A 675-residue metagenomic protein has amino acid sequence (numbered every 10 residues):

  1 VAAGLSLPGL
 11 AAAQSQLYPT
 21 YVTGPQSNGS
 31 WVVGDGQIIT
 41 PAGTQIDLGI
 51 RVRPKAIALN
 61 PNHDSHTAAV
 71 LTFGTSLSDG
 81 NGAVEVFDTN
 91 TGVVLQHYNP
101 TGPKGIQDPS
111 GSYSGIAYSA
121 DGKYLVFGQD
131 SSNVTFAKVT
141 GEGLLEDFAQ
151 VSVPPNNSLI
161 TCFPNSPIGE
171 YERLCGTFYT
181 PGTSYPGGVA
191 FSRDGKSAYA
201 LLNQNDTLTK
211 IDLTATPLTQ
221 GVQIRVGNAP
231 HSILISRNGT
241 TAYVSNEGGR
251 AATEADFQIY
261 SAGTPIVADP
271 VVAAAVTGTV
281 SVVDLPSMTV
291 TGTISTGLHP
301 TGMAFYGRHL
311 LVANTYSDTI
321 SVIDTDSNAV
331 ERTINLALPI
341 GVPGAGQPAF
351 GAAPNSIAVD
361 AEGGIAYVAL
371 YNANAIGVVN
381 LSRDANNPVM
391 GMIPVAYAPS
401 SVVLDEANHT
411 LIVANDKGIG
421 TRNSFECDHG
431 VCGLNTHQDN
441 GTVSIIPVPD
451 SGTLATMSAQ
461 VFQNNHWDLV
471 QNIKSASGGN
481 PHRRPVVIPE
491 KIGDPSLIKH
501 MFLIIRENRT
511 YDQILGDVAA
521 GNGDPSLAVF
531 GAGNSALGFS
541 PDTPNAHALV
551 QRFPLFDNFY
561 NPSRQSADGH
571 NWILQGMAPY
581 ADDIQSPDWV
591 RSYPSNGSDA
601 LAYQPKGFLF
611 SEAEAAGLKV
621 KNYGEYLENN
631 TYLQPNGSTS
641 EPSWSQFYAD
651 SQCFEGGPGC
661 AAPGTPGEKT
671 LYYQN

Functional and structural regions predicted by a protein language model:
V1-A3: Sec-dependent N-terminal signal peptides
A13-V486: Predominantly soluble domains enriched in secretory-pathway, periplasmic, or organellar proteins
S458-N675: N-terminal pro-sequences and low-complexity stem/linker regions of secreted or lumenal proteins
